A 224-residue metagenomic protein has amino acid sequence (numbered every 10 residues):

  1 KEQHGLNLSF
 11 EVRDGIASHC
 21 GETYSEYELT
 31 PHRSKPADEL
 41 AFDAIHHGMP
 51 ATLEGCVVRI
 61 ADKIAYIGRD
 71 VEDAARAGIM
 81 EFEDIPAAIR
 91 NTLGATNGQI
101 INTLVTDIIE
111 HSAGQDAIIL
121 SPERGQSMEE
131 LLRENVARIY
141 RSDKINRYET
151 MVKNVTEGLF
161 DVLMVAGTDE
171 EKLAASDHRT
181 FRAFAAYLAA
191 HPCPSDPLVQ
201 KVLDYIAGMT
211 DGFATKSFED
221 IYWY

Functional and structural regions predicted by a protein language model:
K1-Y224: Histidine-centered, transition-metal-coordinating active-site segments
